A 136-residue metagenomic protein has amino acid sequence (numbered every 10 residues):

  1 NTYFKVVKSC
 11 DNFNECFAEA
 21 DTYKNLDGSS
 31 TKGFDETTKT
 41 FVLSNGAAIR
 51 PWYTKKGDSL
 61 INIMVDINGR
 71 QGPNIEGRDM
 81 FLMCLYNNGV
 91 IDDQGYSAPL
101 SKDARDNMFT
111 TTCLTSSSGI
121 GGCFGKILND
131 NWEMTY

Functional and structural regions predicted by a protein language model:
Y3-Y136: Intrinsically disordered, low-complexity regions enriched in Pro/Ser/Thr/Gly and acidic residues
